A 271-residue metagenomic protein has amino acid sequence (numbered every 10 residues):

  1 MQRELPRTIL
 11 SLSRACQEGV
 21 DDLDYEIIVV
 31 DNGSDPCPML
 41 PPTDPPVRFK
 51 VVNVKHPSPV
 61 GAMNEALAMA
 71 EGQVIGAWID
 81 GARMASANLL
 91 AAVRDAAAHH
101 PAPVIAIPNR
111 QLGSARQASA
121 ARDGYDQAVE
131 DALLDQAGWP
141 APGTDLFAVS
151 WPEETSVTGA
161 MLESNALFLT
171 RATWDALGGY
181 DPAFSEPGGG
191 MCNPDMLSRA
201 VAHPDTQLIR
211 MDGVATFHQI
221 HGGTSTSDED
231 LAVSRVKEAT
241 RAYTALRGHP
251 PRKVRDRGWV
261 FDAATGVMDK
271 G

Functional and structural regions predicted by a protein language model:
M1-Q17: Short, well-formed alpha-helical segments that are part of the catalytic scaffolds of diverse glycosyltransferases
L12-N53: Acidic donor-binding segment of Leloir-type glycosyltransferases
V54-A70: Glycine-rich, basic loop-to-helix element that forms the pyrophosphate-binding segment of sugar-nucleotide handling
A70-Q73, G179: Active-site acidic short loop of glycosyltransferases
Q73-R83: Short beta-strand-to-loop acidic/aromatic patch adjacent to the donor-nucleotide binding site
N88-D135: Conserved donor NDP-sugar-binding/catalytic core segment of glycosyltransferases
S114-Q117, D123, Q127-V157, D205-M211 (+2 more regions): C-terminal, non-catalytic tails of nucleotide-sugar-dependent glycosyltransferases
M161-L169, T173-G178, S185-T206: A short, conserved alpha-helix in the catalytic core of glycosyltransferases
